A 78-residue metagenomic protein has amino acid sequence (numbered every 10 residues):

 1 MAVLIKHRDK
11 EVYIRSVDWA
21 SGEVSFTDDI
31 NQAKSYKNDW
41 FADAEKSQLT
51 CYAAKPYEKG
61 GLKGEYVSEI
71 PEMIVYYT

Functional and structural regions predicted by a protein language model:
M1, S21, K59-K63: Feature targets compositionally biased, intrinsically disordered low-complexity regions with long contiguous runs
A2-D29: Short aromatic-glycine-(Arg/Gly/Cys) micro-motifs in beta-strand/loop hairpins
K34-T78: Short, mixed-charge low-complexity intrinsically disordered segments
